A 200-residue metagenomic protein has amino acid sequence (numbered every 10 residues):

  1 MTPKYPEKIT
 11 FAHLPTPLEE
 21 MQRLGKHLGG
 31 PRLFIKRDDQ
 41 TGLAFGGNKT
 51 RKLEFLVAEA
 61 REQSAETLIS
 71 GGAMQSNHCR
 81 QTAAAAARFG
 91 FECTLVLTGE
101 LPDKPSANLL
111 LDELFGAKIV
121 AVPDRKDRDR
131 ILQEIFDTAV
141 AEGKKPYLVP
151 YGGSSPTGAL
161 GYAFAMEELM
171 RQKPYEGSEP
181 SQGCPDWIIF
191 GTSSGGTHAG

Functional and structural regions predicted by a protein language model:
M1-G200: PLP-dependent amino-acid enzyme catalytic core
